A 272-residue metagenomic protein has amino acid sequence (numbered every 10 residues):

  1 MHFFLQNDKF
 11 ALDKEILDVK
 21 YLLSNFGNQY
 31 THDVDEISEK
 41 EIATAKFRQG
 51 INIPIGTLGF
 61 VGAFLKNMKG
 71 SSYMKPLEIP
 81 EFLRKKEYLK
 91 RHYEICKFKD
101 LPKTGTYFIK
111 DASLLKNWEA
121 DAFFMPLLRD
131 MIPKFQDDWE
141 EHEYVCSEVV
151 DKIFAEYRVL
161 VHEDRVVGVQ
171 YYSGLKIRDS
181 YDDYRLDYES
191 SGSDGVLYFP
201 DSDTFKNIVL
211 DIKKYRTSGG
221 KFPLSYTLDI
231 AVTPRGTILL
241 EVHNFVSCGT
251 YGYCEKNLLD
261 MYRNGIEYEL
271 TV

Functional and structural regions predicted by a protein language model:
M1-I212: Active-site nucleotide/adenylate-binding loops and adjacent lid/helix of ATP-dependent enzymes
S147-E148, Y157, K221-P234: A short glycine-rich, hydrophobically flanked beta-strand micro-motif that places a catalytic Asp/Glu for divalent metal
G220-P223, V232-V272: C-terminal active-site "lid" helix and adjoining low-complexity regulatory extension at the edge of ATP-using catalytic
